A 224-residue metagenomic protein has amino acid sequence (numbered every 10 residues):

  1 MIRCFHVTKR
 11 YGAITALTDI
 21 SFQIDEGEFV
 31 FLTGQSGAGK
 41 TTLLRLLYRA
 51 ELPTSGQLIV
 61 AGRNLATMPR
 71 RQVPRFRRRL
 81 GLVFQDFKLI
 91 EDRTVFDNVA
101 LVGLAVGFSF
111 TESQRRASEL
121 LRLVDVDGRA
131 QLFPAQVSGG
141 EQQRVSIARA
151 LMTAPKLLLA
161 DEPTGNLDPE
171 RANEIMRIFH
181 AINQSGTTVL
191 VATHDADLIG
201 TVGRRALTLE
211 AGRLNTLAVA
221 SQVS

Functional and structural regions predicted by a protein language model:
Y48: Helix-to-loop junction immediately C-terminal to a conserved catalytic motif
G56-N64: Conserved ABC transporter NBD signature motif
L65-G81, F110, I182-Q184: ABC ATPase NBD coupling module
R93-V102: Short coil-to-helix segment of the ABC ATPase nucleotide-binding domain corresponding to the Q-loop/switch region
L132-A135, T153, S185: Conserved signature/switch motifs of ABC ATPase nucleotide-binding domains
F133-V137, E141-Q143: Conserved ABC ATPase signature
L158-D161: Catalytic Walker B motif of ABC-type/P-loop ATPase nucleotide-binding domains
